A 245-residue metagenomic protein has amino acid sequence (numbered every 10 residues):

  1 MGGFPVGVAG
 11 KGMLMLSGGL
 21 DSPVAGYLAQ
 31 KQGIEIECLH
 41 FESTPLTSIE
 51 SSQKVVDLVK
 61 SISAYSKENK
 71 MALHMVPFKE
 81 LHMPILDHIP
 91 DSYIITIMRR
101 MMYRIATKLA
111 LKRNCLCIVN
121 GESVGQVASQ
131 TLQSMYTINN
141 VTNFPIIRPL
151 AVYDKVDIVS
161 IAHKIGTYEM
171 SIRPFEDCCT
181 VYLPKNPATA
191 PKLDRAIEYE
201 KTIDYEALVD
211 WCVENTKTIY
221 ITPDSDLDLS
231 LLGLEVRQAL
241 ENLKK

Functional and structural regions predicted by a protein language model:
M1-M15, P23-K79, N140, A188-L193 (+2 more regions): RNA-binding accessory domains that recognize and position tRNA/RNA substrates
M1-V6, H88-S160, K164-I165, K217 (+1 more regions): Active-site adenylate/phosphate-handling loop in enzymes that bind or generate adenylated species
G19: Conserved G/P- and acidic residue-centered "switch" motifs that form tight phosphate/ATP-binding loops in soluble
L39-F41, V76-K79, N120-G121, P149 (+2 more regions): Generic beta-strand/beta-sheet core signal
K60-E68, K108-L116, H163-T167, N186-P187: Generic secondary-structure signature for well-ordered alpha-helical cores
Y65-L73, C115-L116, G121, F175: Flexible, glycine/charged-enriched surface loops at secondary-structure junctions
V124-Q126, P174-Y182: Small/polar glycine-rich anion-binding or flexible loop at a beta-alpha turn
G166-P174: A short alpha-helix-loop-beta-strand transition element characteristic of N-terminal alpha/beta dinucleotide-binding
